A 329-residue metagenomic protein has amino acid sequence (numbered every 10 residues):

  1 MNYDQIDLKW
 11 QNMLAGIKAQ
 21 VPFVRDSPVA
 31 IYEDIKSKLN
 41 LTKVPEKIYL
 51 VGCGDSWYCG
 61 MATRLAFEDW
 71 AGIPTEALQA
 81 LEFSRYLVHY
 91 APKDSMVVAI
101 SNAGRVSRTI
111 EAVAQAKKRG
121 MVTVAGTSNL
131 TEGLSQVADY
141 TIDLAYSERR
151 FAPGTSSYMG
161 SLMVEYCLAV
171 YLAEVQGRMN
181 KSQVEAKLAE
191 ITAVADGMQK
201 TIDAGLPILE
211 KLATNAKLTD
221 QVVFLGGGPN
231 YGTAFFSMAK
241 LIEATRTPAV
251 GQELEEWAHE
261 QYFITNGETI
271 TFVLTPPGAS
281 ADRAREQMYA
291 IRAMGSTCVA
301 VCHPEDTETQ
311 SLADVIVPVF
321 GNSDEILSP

Functional and structural regions predicted by a protein language model:
M1-I6: Short, contiguous pre-domain boundary segments
L8-E46, Y140-I142, E148-S156, G160-I270: Active-site phosphate/pyrophosphate-binding segments
L41-A186, E190-A193, E268-I326: Glycine-rich phosphate-binding loops that contact phosphosugars or nucleotide phosphates
G232-F236, A249-Q252, E260-Y262, A281-R285 (+3 more regions): Extended hydrophobic-aromatic, low-complexity segments
